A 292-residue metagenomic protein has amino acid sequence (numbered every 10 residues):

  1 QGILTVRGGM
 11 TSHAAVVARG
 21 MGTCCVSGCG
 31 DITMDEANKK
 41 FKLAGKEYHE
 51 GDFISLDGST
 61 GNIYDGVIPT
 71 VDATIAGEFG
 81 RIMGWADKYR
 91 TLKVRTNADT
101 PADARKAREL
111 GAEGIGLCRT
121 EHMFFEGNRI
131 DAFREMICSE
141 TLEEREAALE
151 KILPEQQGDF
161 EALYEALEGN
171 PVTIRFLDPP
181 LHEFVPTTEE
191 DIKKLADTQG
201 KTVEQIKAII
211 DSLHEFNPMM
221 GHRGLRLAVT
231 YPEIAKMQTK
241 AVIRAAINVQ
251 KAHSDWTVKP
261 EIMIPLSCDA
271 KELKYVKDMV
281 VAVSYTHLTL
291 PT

Functional and structural regions predicted by a protein language model:
Q1-E113, L117-C118, H122-M136: Acidic, glycine-rich flexible loop/linker segments
D31, R244-A252, A282-Y285: Conserved helix-loop functional segments at active or binding sites
D31, T60, A98-T100, E121-F124 (+5 more regions): Active-site-proximal loop/turn and secondary-structure-junction residues that shape catalytic pockets, frequently
N62, P69-T70, L117-R134, E183-K201 (+2 more regions): Terminal amphipathic helices with adjacent charged low-complexity linkers/tails
G84-Y89, E140-R145, N217-T230, W256-K259: Gly-rich Lys/Arg/Thr-decorated short loops/hinges at beta-loop-alpha junctions or inter-strand turns that position
K93-R95, G114-I115, P171-I174, K259-M263: Structural preference for beta-strand elements that scaffold enzyme active sites
A98, Q157-K251: Active-site cores of enzymes that catalyze phosphoryl transfer or operate on phosphate-rich substrates
T286-T292: Conserved small/polar residues in nucleotide/adenosyl-binding loops
